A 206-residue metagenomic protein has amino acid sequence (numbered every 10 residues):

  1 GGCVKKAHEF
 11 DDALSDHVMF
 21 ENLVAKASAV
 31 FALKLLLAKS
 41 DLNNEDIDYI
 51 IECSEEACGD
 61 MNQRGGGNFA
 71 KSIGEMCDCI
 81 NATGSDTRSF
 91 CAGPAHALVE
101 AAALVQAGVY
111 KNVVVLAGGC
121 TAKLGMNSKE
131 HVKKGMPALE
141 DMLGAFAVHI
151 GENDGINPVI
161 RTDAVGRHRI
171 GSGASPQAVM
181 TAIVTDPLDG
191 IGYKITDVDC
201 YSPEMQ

Functional and structural regions predicted by a protein language model:
G1-A25, E130-D197: Condensing-enzyme catalytic core mediating Claisen C-C bond formation in acyl metabolism
V4-D12, D16-F20, G59-E100, L104-N112: Conserved catalytic cysteine-centered active-site region of acyl-thioester-dependent Claisen-condensing enzymes
A25-G84, R88-S89, I195-Q206: Conserved beta-ketoacyl condensing-enzyme motif
N44-D48, I80-T83, A107-V113, G144-A145 (+2 more regions): Short coil/turn connectors at secondary-structure junctions
C53-C58, S89-P94, A117-K123: Acidic, glycine-rich active-site loops and adjacent beta-strand->loop/helix elements that engage anionic groups
M61-R64, H96-V99, L124-E130, R161-T162: Short acidic, glycine/serine/threonine-rich loops at helix termini
A107-L143: Flexible, glycine-rich active-site loops centered on histidine and acidic residues that chelate a metal or position
G119-C120, A164-R169, S202-Q206: Glycine-rich beta-alpha junction loops
